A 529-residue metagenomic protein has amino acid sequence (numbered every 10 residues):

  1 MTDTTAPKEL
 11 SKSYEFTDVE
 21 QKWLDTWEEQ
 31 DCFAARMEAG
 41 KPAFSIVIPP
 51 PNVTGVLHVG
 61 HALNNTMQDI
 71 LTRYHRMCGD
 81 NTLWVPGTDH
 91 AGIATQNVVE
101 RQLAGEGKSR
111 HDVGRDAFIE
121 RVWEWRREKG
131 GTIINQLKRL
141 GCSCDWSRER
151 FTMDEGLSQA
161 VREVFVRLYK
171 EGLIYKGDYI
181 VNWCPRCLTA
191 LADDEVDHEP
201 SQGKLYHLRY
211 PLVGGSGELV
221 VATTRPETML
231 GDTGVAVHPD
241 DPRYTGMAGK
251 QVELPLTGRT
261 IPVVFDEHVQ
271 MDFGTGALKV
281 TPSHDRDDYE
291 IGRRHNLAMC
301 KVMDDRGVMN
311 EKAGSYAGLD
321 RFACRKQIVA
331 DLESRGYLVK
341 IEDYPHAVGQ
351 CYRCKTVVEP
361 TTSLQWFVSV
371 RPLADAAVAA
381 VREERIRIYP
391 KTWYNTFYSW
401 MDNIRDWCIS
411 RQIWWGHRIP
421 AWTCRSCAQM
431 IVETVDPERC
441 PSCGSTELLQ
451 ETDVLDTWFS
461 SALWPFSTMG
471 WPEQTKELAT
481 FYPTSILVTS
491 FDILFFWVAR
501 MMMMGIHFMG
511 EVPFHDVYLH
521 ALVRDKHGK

Functional and structural regions predicted by a protein language model:
T2-T4, K8, S13, K22 (+7 more regions): Residue patterns forming the tRNA-binding/recognition surfaces of aminoacyl-tRNA synthetases and related DALR
T5-V47, V99-E100, R121-Q136, D241-H268 (+4 more regions): Conserved oxyanion/phosphate-binding beta-strand-loop segments in alpha/beta enzyme cores
A6, N52-P86, R101-A104, C184-R186 (+9 more regions): Conserved active-site neighborhood of enzyme catalytic/cofactor-binding cores
R36-V99, T152, V161, V221-T224 (+6 more regions): N-terminal catalytic cores of NTP/NDP-binding nucleotidyl/phosphoryl-transfer enzymes
A39-K41, P49-P50, L83-Q96, E149-L157 (+3 more regions): Short, solvent-exposed turn/loop segments enriched in Gly/Ser/Thr/Pro and often Arg
K204-S216, V221-T223, P239, E253 (+1 more regions): Conserved mixed alpha/beta core segments that line enzyme active sites in large multi-domain catalysts
